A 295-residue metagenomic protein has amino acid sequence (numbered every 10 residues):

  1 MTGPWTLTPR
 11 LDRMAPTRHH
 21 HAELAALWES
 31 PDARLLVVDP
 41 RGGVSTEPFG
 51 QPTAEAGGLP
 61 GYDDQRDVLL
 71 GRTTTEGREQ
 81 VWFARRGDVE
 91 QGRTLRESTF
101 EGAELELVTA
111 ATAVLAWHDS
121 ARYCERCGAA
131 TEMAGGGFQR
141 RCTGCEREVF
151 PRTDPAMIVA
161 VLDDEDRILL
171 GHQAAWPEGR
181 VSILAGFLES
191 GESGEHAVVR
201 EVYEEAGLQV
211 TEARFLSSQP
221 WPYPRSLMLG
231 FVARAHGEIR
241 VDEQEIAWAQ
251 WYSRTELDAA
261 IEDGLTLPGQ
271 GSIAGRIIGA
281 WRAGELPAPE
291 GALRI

Functional and structural regions predicted by a protein language model:
M1-A121, E132, W176-V181, D242-I295: Nudix hydrolase/Nudix homology domain
T109-L162: Cys/His-rich short segments
E132-G135, G207-L216: Short, well-structured beta-strand/strand-turn elements
R140-S182, F187, Q209-V210, R214 (+1 more regions): N-terminal strand-loop-strand
M157, L229, A247: Change "...and in nucleic-acid phosphodiester-cleaving endonucleases..." to "...and in nucleic-acid processing enzymes
E192: Surface-exposed, charge/polar-rich loops and edge strands
V198, V202: Hydrophobic alpha-helical positions that pack around
Q219-R240: Active-site-adjacent beta-strand/loop module that shapes the phosphate/pyrophosphate-binding cleft
